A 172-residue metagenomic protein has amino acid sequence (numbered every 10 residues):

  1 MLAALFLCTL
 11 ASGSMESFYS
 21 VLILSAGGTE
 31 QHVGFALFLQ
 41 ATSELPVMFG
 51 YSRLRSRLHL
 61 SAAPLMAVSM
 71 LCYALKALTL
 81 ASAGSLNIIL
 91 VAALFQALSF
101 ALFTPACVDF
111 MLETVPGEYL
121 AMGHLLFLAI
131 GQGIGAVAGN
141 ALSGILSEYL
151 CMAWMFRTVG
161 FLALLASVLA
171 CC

Functional and structural regions predicted by a protein language model:
M1-L5, T9-A36, T104: Helix-loop boundary and gating motifs at the non-cytosolic
Y19, L102-P116: Intracellular juxtamembrane helix-capping segments at the cytosolic ends of symmetry-related transmembrane helices
V33-E44, S69, Q96, F127-Q132 (+1 more regions): Transmembrane alpha-helical segments of major facilitator superfamily
P46-S61, S147-E148: Helix-to-loop junctions at the C-terminal end of transmembrane segments in multipass secondary transporters
A63-T79: Structural signature of the two symmetry-related core transmembrane helices
T79-A92: Helix-loop junctions at membrane interfaces in 12-TM secondary transporters
A121-Y149: A late C-terminal transmembrane helix in Major Facilitator Superfamily
L142-L165: A membrane-interface helix-boundary motif in multi-pass transporters
